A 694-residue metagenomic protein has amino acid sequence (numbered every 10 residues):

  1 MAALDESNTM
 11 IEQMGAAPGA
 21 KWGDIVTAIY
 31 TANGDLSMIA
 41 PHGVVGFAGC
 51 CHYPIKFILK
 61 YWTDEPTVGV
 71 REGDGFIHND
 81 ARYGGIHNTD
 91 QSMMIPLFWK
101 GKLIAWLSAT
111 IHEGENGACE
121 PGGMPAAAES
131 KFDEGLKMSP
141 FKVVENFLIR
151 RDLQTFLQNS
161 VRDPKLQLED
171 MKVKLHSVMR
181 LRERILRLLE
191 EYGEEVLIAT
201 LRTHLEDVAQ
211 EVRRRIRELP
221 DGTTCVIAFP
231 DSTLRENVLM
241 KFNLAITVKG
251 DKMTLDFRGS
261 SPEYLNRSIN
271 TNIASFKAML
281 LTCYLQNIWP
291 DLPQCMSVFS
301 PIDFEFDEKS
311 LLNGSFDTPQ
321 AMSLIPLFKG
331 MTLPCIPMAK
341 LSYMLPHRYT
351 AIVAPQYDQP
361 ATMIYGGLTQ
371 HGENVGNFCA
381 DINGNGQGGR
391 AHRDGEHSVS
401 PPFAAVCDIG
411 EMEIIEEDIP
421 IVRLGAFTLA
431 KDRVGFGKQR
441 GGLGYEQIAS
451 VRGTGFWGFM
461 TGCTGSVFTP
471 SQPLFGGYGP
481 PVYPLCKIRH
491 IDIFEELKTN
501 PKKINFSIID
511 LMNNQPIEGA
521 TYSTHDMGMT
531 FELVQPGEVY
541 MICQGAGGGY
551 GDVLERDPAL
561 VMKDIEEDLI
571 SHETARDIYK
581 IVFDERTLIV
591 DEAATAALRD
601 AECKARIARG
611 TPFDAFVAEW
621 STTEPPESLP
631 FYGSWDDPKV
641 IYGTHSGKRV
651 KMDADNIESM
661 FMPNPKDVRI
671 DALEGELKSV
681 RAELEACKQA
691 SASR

Functional and structural regions predicted by a protein language model:
M1-E72, I77-W99, L103-P663: Glycine/proline-enriched, intrinsically flexible loops and inter-domain linkers
L186-L189, G193, R681, K688 (+1 more regions): Coiled-coil heptad-register positions
M662, R669-A672, E676-A686, A690: Heptad-repeat coiled-coil/leucine-zipper oligomerization helices
